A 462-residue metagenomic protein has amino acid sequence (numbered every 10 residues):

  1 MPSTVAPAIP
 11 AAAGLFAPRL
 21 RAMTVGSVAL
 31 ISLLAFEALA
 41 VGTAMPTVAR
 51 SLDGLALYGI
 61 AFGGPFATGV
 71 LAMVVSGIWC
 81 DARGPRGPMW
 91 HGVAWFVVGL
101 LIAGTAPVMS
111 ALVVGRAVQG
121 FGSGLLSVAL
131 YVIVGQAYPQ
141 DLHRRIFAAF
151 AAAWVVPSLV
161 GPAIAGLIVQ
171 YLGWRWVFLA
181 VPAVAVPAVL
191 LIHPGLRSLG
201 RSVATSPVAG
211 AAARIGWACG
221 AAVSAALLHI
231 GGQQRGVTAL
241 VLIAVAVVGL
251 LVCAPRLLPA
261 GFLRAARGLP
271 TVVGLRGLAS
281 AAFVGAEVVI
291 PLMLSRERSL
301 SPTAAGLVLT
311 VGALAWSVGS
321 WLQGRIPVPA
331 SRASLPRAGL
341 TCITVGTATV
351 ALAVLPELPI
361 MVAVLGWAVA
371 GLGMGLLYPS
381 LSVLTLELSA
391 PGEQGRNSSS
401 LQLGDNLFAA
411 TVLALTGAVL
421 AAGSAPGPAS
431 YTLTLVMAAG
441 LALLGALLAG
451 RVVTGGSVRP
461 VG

Functional and structural regions predicted by a protein language model:
M1-R19, R201-T205, R451-G462: Intrinsic disorder in cytosolic terminal tails and internal cytosolic loops of multi-pass membrane transporters
L20-T43, F62-P65, L71-V75, R86 (+2 more regions): 12-transmembrane solute porter fold
T47, G77-A82, L167, R325: Membrane-interface helix termini in secondary transporters
A49, D53-I60, A148, P302-G306 (+1 more regions): Small-residue hotspots at the loop-to-helix junctions and early N-terminal turns of transmembrane alpha-helices
A49-D53, A106, G122, A137-P139 (+3 more regions): Short helix-loop-helix connector
F62-G64, G115-L125, R175-P187, A239-A246 (+1 more regions): Structural signature of hydrophobic alpha-helical transmembrane segments
C80-P207: Helix-loop-helix hairpins in multi-pass membrane proteins, especially solute transporters
Q170-R276, A282, E287: Hydrophobic transmembrane-helix bundles of small-molecule transporters
